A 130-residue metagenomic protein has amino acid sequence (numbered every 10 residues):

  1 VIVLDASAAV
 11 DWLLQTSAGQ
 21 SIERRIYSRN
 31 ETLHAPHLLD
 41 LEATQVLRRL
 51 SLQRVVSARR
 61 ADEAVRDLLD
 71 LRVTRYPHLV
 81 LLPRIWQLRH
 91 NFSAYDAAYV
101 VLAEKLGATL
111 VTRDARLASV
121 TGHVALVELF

Functional and structural regions predicted by a protein language model:
V1, L88, V100-F130: Acidic, PIN/NYN-like endoribonuclease modules and their adjacent C-terminal/linker elements
V1-L38, L50-R59: Short, well-structured N-terminal submotif of metal-dependent ribonuclease cores
L4, A35, Y76, A94-A97 (+1 more regions): Short beta-strand scaffold positions
A8-A9, L39, L81, Y99 (+1 more regions): Alpha-helix capping/helix-boundary segments
S21, E42, R84, S119-V120: Phosphate- and divalent-cation-binding pockets in alpha/beta enzyme and binding domains that engage nucleotide-derived
N30-L33, V73, E104-T109: Short active-site oxyanion
H37-D40, R60-H90: Acidic catalytic patch
Q45-L52, K105: Short glycine/serine- and small hydrophobic-enriched flexible loop segments
